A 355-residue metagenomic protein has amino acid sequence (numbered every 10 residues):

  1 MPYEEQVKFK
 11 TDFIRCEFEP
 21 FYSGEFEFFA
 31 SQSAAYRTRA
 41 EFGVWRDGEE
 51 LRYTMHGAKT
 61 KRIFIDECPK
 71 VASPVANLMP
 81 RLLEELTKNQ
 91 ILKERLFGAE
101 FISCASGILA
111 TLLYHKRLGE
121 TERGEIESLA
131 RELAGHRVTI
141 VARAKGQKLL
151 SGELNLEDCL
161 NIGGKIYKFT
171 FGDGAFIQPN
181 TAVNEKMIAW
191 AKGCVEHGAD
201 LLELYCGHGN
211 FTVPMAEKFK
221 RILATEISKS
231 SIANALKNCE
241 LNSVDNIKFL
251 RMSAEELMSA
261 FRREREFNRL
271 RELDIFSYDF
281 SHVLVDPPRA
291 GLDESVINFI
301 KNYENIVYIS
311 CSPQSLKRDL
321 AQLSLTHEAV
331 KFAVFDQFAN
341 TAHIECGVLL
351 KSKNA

Functional and structural regions predicted by a protein language model:
M1-K93, A105: Extended interfacial segments that mediate partner engagement and assembly in macromolecular machines
Q6, E120-A355: Rossmann-like S-adenosyl-L-methionine
F26-S33, G98-F101, R143-Q147, A333-Q337: Short, solvent-exposed loop/turn elements at beta->coil junctions and helix N-caps that rim active or binding pockets
T38, I108, A199: Nucleotide donor/acceptor-binding cores
F42-V44, L96-G98, L156-E157, T181: Intrinsically disordered, low-complexity glycine/charged-rich regulatory or linker segments that flank or connect
W45, S106-H115, K168-F171: Short, aliphatic-rich beta-strand segments
L51, I108, I344-V348: Short beta-strand micro-motifs in enzyme catalytic cores
V71, T111-T121: A short interface-forming secondary-structure element
